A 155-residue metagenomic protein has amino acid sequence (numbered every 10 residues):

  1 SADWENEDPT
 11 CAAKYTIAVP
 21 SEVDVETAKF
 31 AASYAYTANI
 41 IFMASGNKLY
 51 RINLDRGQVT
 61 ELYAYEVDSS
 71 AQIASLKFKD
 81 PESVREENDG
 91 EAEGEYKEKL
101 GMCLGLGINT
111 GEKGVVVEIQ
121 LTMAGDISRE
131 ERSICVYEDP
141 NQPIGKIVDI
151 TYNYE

Functional and structural regions predicted by a protein language model:
S1, N47-N53, G111-Q120: Structural motif
S1-V23, F30: Intrinsically disordered, low-complexity acidic/Ser/Thr/Pro-rich linker and tail segments in large eukaryotic scaffolds
A2-E5, L54-Q58, I119-I127: Short loop/turn segments immediately following beta-strands, especially the blade-tip and inter-blade linker loops
E7-I17, T60-E66, S128-E138: Beta-propeller fold detector
V23-S33, D68-E91, I144-I150: Repeated scaffold domains used in trafficking and secretory/extracellular systems, primarily beta-propellers
A38-N39, E98-M102, E155: Short coil/turn segments that connect the beta-strands within blades of beta-propeller domains
I41-A44, M102-N109: Conserved beta-strand element within WD40/beta-propeller blades
E138, I147-E155: Short, intrinsically disordered, charge-balanced linker/junction segments flanking boundaries in proteins
